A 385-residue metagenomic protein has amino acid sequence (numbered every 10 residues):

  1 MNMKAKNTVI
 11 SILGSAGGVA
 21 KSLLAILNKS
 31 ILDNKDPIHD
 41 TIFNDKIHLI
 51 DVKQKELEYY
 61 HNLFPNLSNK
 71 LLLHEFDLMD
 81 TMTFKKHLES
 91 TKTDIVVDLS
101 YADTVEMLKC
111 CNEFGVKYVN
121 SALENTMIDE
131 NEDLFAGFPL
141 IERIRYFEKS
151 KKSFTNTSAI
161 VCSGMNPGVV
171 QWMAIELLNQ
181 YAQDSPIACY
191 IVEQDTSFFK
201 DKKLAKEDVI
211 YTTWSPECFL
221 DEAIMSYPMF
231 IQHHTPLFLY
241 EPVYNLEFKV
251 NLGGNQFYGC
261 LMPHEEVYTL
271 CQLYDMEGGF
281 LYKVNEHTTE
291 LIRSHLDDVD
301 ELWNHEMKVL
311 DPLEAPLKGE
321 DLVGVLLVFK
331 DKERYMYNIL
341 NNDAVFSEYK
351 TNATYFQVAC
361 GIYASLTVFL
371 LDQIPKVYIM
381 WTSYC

Functional and structural regions predicted by a protein language model:
I10-S30: N-terminal Rossmann NAD(P)H-binding glycine-rich loop of SDR-like oxidoreductase domains
D51-E56: Helix N-cap at the beta1-alpha1 junction of Rossmann-like dinucleotide-binding domains, i.e., the first residues
N66-D80: Rossmann-fold cofactor-recognition segment
L78-S90: Conserved Rossmann-fold cofactor-binding substructure of NAD(P)-dependent oxidoreductases
M82-T83, V96-C110: Beta-loop-alpha module in the N-terminal Rossmann-like domain of NAD(P)-dependent dehydrogenases, especially those
A122-T155: Rossmann-fold NAD(P)-binding glycine/threonine-rich loop
E142-T196, S365-L366: Adenosine-phosphate binding glycine-rich loop
N179-C385: C-terminal catalytic/substrate-binding lobe primarily of soluble NAD(P)-dependent oxidoreductases
